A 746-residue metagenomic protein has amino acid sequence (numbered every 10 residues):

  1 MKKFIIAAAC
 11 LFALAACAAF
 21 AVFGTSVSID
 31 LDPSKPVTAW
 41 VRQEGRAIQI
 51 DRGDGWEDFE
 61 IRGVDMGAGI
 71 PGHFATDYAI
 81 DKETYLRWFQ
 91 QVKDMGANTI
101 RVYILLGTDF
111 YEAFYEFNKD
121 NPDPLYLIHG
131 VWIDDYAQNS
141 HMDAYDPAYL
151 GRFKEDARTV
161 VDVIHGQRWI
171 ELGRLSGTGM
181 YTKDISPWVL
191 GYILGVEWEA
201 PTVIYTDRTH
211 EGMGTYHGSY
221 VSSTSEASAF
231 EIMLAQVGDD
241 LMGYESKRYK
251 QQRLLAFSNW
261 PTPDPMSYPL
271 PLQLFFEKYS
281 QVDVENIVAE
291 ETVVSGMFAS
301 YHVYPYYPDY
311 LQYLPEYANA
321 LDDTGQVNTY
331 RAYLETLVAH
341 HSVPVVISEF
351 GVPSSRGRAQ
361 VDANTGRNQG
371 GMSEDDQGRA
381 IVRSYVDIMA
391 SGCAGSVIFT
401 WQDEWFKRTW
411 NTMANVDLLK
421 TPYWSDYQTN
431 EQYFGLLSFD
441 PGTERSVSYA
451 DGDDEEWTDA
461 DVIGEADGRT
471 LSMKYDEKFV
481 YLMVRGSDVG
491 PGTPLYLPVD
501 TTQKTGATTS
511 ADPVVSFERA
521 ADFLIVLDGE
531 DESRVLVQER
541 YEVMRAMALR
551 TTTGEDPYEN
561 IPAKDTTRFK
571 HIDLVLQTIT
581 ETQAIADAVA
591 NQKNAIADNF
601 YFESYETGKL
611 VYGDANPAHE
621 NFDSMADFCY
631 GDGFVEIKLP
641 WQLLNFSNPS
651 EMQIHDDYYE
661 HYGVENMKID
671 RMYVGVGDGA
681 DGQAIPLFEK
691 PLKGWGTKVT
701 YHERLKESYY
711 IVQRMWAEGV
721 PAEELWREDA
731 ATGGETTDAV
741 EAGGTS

Functional and structural regions predicted by a protein language model:
S28-K119: Active-site-adjacent substrate/metal-binding segments within catalytic domains of carbohydrate-active enzymes
K82-R152, V237-G238, M242-R248, R253 (+1 more regions): Aromatic-lined substrate-binding rim segments of carbohydrate-active enzymes
D134-N139, D143-D146, T159-A227, Q251-P261: Active-site groove signature of glycoside hydrolases
L270-N364: Glycoside hydrolase catalytic-domain groove-lining segments
R358-G366, G371-D376, A380, D387-I463 (+3 more regions): Aromatic-rich peripheral "rim/lid" segments of glycoside hydrolase catalytic domains that contact and position glycan
G452, F479-S487, G633-W641: Short, well-ordered beta-strand segments enriched in hydrophobic/aromatic residues
V462-Q592, E651, H655-D681: Surface-exposed, glycine/proline- and aromatic-rich loop segments on solvent-exposed faces across compartments
T502-I525, N645-G744: Acidic/polar low-complexity flexible segments
